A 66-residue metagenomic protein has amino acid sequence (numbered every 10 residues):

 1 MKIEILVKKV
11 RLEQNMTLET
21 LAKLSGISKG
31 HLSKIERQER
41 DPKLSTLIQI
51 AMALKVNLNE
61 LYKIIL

Functional and structural regions predicted by a protein language model:
M1-E13: A short, Lys/Arg-rich alpha-helix, primarily the initiator
L6, T17, K43-T46, N57: Residues that mark the N-terminal boundary/hinge immediately upstream of a DNA-recognition element
V10, K34, M52, E60-L66: Short, charged recognition helix plus adjacent turn of helix-turn-helix-like nucleic-acid-binding domains
L12, G26, R37-E39, I48 (+1 more regions): Residue-level detection of the helix-turn-helix DNA-binding "recognition helix"
M16-K34: Short alpha-helical DNA-recognition segment
G26, S45-E60: DNA major-groove recognition helix of helix-turn-helix/homeodomain DNA-binding modules
